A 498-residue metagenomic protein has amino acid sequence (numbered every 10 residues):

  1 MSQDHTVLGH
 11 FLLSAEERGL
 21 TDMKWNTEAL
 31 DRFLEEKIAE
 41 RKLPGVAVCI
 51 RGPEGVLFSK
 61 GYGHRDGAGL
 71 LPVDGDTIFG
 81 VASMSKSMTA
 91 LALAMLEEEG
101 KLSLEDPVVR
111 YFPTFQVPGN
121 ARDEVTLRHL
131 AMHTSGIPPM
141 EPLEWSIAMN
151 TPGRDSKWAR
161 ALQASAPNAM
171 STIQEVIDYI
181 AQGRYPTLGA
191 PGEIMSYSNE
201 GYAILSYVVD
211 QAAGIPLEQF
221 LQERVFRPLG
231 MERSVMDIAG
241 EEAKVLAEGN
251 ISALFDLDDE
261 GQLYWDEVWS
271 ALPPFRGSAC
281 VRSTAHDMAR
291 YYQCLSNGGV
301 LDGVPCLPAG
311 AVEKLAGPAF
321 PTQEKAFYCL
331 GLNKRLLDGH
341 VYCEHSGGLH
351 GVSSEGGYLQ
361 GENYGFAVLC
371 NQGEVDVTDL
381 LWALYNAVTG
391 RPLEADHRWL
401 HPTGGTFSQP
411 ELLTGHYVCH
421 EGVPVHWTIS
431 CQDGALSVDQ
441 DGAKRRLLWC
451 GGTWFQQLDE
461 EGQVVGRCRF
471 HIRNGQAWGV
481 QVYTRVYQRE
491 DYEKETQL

Functional and structural regions predicted by a protein language model:
D4-H64, M149, E193, D210-Q211 (+4 more regions): Catalytic loop of the DD-peptidase/beta-lactamase superfamily, centered on the K-T-G motif and neighboring
K24, E35, G52, H64-N199 (+3 more regions): Active-site-proximal loop and beta-strand segments within enzyme catalytic domains
L57, M88, M95-P113, A212-G240 (+1 more regions): Short, well-structured active-site flanking segments
L57-S59, F115-E124, M132-P142, D155-S156 (+4 more regions): Secretory-pathway/luminal and periplasmic proteins that interact with or process carbohydrate-rich
S87-A92, E200-Y207, A285, R290: Short amphipathic alpha-helical face segments that pack within enzyme cores and frequently flank/anchor catalytic
V109, I177-Y185, S206, Y292-S296 (+1 more regions): Amphipathic, well-packed alpha-helical segments that form the structural scaffold of globular domains
I137-P138, Y202, G373-E374: Solvent-exposed loop/turn segments at secondary-structure junctions within structured extracellular/periplasmic domains
G249-N250, S346: A small/polar active-site loop signature that marks catalytic segments
